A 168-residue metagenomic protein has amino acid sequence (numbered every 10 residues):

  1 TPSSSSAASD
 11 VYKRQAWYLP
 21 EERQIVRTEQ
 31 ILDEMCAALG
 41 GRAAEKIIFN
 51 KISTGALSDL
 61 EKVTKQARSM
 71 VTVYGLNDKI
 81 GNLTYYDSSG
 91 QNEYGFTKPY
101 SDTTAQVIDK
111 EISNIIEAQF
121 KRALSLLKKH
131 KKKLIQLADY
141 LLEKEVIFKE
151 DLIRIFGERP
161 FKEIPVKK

Functional and structural regions predicted by a protein language model:
S6-K168: Soluble catalytic regions of large protease machineries
